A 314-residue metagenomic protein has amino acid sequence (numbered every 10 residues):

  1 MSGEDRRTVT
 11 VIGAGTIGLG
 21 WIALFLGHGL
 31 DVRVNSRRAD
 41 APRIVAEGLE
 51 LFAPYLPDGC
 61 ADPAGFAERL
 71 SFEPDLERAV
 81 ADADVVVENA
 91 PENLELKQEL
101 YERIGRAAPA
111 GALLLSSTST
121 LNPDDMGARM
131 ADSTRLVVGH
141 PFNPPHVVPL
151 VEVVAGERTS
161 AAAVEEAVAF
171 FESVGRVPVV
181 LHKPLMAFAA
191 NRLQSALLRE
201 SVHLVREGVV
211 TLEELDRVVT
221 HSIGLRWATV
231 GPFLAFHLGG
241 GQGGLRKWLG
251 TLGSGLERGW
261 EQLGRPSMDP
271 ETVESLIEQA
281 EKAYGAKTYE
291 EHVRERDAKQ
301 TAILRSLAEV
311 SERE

Functional and structural regions predicted by a protein language model:
M1-Y55: NAD(P)+-binding Rossmann beta1-loop-alpha1 motif at the extreme N-terminus of oxidoreductases
S2, H28, R176, E207 (+1 more regions): NAD(P)-dependent Rossmann-like dehydrogenase/reductase catalytic/cofactor-binding core
I12, N35, E73, N89 (+3 more regions): Structural motif
H28, V153-P184, S195-W227: Internal alpha-helical scaffold of NAD(P)-dependent oxidoreductase catalytic cores
V32, V86, L114-L115, L136: Hydrophobic/aromatic residues located in beta-strands of well-ordered beta-sheets within soluble catalytic
D40, Y55-D58, A64-L113: Rossmann-like NAD(P)-binding element
S116-K183, A187, N191: Rossmann-fold dinucleotide-binding core
